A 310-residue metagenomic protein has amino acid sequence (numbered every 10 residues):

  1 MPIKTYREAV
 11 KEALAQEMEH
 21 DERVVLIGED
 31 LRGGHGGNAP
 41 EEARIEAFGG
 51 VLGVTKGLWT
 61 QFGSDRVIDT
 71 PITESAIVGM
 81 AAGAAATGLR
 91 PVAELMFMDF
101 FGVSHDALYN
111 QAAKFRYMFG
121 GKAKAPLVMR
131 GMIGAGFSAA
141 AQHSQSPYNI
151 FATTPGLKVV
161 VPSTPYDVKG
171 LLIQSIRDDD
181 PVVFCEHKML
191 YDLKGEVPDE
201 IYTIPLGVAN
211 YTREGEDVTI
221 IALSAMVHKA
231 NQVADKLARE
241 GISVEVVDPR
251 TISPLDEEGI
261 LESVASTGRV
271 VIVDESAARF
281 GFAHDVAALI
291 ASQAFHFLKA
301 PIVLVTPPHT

Functional and structural regions predicted by a protein language model:
M1-P181, C185: Thiamine diphosphate
H35-G53, G57-Q61, A123-L127, S138 (+1 more regions): Thiamine diphosphate
